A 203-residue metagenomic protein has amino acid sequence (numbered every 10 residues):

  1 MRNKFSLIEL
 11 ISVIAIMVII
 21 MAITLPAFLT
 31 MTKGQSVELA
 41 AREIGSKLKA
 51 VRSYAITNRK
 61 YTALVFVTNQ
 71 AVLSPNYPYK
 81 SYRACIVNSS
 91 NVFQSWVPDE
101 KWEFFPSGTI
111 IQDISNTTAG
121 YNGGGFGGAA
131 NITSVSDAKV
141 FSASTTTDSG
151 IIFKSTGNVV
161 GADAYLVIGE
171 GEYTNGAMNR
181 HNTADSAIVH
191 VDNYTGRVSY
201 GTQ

Functional and structural regions predicted by a protein language model:
M1-N3: Positively charged n-region of N-terminal signal peptides that target proteins for export
F5, I23-K49, S53, Y61 (+1 more regions): N-terminal helix-rich module
I8: Carboxylate/His-rich catalytic cores and anion/metal-binding grooves
I11-A27: Alpha-helical hydrophobic helix detector
